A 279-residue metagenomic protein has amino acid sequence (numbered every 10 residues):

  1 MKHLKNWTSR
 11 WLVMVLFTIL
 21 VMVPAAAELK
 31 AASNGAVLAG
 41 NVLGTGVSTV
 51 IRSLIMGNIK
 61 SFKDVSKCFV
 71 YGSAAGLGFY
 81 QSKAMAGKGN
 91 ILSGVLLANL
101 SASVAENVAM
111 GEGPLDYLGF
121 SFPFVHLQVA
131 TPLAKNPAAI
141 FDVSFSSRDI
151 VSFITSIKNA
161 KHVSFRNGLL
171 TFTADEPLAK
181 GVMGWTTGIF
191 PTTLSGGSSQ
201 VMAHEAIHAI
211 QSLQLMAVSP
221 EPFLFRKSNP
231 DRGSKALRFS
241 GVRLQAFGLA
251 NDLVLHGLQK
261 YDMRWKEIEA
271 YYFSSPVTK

Functional and structural regions predicted by a protein language model:
M1-W7: N-terminal secretory signal peptides that target proteins for export/translocation
W11-P24: Bacterial N-terminal signal peptides
A25-L133: Extended, hydrophobic alpha-helical membrane-active domains that insert into or remodel lipid bilayers
A32-G35, A39-G40, G44-S53, Y71 (+4 more regions): Metalloprotease/metallohydrolase-associated module, dominated by Zn2+-dependent proteases
G72, G76, Y80, A209-L213 (+1 more regions): Structured segments of extracytoplasmic/periplasmic soluble domains in secreted or envelope-associated proteins
M183-A203: Short pre-active-site segment immediately N-terminal to the catalytic Zn-binding motif
G196-Q200, H204-I207, R264-I268, Y272: A structural signal for well-ordered alpha-helical segments within the folded catalytic domains of diverse enzymes
A206-F225: Catalytic Zn2+-binding segment of zinc metalloproteases
